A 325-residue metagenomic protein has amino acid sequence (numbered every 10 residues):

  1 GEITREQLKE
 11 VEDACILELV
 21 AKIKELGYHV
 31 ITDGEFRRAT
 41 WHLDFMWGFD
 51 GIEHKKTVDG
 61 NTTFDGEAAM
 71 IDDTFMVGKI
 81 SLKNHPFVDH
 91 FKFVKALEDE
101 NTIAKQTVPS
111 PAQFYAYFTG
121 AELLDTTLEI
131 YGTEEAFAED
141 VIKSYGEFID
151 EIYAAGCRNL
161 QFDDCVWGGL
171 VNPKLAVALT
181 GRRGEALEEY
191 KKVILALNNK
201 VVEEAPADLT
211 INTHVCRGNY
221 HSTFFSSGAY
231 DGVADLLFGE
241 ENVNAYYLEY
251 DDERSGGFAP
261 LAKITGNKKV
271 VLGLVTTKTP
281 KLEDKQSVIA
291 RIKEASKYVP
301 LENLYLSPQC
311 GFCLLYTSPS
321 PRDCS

Functional and structural regions predicted by a protein language model:
G1, H54-A155, N159, V166-Y190: Active-site-proximal, glycine-rich beta->alpha crossover segments in alpha/beta enzymes that shape flexible
E2-E12, D125-I142, S222-S227, K281-L282: Active-site mouth loops of central-metabolism enzymes
E2-W41: TRNA-binding/sensing appendages of the translation machinery
I23, V94, I152, T213 (+2 more regions): Conserved, mostly hydrophobic/aromatic
H29-V30, I103-K105, N159-Q161, T210-H214 (+3 more regions): Structural preference for beta-strand elements that scaffold enzyme active sites
K95-N101, V202-P206, F238, A259-N267 (+1 more regions): Acidic (Asp/Glu)-rich catalytic clusters
L261-A290: Generic long, charged, amphipathic alpha-helical segments
Y316-S325: Single conserved hydrophobic/aromatic residue that forms the stacking wall/gate of nucleotide- or nucleobase-binding
